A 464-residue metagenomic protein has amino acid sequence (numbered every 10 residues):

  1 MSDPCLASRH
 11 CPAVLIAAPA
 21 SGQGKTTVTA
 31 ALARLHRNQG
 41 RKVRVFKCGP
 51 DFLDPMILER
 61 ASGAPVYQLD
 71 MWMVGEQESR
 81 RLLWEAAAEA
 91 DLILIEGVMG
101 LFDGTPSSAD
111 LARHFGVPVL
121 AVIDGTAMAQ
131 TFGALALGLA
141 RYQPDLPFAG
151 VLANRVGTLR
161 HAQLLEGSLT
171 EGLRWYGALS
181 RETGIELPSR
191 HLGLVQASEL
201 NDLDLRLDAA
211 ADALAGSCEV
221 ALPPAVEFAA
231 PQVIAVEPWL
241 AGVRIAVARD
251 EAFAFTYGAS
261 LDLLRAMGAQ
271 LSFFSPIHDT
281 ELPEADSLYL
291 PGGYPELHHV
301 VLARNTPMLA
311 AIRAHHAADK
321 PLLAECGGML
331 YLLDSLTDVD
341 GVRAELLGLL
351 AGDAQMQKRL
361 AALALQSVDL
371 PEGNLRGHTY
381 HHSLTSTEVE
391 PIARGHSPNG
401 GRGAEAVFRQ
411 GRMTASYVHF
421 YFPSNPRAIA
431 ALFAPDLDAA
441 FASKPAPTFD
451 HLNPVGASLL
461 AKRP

Functional and structural regions predicted by a protein language model:
D3-F115, I123-L146, L159-Q163: ATP-dependent carboxylate-amine ligase catalytic core
A13, R41-R44, G242-R244, Q270 (+1 more regions): Residues that mark the start of a beta-strand
V117, L173, A317-P321: A short helix->loop->beta-strand "cap" motif at the edges of active sites that frequently abuts
A129-E237: Internal gly/pro-rich beta-alpha loop/helix module that stabilizes soluble enzyme cofactors or their anionic handles
E186-I234, P238-G242, A354-A440: Amide-donor transfer/coupling interface in amidating biosynthetic enzymes
V243-A317: Phosphate-binding active sites in nucleotide-utilizing proteins
L271, P295-D369: Cysteine-nucleophile active-site neighborhood
P445-A446, A457, A461-R463: Short, low-complexity intrinsically disordered segments enriched in A/P/G/S/L with frequent Arg, especially at protein
